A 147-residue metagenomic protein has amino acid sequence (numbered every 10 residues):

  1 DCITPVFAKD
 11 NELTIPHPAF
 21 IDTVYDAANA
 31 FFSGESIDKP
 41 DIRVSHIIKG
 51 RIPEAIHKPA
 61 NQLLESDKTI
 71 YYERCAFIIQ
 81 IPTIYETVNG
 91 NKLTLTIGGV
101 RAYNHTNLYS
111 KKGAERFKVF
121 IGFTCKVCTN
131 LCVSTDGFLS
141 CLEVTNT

Functional and structural regions predicted by a protein language model:
D1-Y25, N29-S36, P40-I48, A60: Feature for intrinsically disordered/low-complexity regulatory segments and propeptides
F32-T147: Intrinsic disorder/low-complexity polar-acidic segments
